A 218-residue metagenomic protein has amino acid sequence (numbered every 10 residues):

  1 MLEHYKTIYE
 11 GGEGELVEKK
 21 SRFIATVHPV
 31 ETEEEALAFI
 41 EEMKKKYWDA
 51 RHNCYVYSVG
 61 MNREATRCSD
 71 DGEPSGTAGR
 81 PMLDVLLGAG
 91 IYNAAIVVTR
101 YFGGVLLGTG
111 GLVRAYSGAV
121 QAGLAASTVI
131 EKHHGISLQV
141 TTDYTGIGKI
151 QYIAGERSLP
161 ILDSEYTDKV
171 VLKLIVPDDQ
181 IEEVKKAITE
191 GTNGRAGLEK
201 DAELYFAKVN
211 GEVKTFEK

Functional and structural regions predicted by a protein language model:
M1-G76, E199-V209, V213-K218: C-terminal regulatory domains involved in ligand/effector binding and gene-expression control
A25-T26, N53-Y55, N93-I96, S137-Q139 (+1 more regions): Structural motif
Y47-A50, R157-L162, T189-G197: A common structural junction motif
A78-S127: Active-site beta-strand/loop microenvironment that shapes enzyme catalytic pockets
V129-Y144: Short glycine-/aliphatic-rich beta-strand segments at the starts of folded cytosolic domains
T141-L159: Short amphipathic alpha-helix segments
I150-G155, V184-T192: Short amphipathic alpha-helices in soluble, non-transmembrane regions that often serve as interface/regulatory elements
L174-E183: Terminal, non-globular segments
